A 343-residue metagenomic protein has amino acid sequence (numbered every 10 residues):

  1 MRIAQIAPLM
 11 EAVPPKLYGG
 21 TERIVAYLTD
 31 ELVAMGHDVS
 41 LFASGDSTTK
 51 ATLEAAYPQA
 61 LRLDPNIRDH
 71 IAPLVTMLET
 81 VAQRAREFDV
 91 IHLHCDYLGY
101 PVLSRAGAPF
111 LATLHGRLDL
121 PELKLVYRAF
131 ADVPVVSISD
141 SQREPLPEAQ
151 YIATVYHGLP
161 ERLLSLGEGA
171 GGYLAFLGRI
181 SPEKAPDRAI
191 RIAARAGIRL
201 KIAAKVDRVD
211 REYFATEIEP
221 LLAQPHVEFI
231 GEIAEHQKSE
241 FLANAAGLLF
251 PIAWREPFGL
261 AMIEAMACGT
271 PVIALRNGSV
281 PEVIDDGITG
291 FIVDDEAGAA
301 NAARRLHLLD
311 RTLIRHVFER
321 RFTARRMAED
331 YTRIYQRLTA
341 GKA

Functional and structural regions predicted by a protein language model:
M1-A343: Catalytic cores of nucleotide-sugar-dependent glycosyltransferases that transfer UDP/GDP/TDP-activated
